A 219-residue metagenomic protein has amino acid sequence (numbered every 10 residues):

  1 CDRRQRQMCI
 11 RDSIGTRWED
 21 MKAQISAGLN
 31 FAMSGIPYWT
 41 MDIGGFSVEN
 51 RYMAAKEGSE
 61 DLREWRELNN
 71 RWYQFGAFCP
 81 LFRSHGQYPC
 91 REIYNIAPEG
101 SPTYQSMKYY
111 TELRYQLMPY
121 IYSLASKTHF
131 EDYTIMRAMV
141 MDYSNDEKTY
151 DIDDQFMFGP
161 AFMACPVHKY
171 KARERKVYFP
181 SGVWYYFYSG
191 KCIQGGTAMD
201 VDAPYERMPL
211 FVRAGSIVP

Functional and structural regions predicted by a protein language model:
C1-I10: Single conserved hydrophobic/aromatic residue that forms the stacking wall/gate of nucleotide- or nucleobase-binding
D2, Y38-M41, Q155: Short glycine- and Lys/Arg-enriched binding-loop motifs that mark or flank ligand-binding interfaces
Q7, P37-Y52, S84-T103: Short acidic (Asp/Glu) and glycine-rich catalytic loops that position anionic groups and cofactors
M8, G15-A23, G58-S59, P98 (+3 more regions): Residue-level signal for well-ordered alpha-helical segments
R11-F82, K108-S126, A172: Catalytic-core region of carbohydrate-active enzymes that cleave or remodel glycosidic bonds
F75, P80-P219: Carbohydrate-binding surfaces of carbohydrate-active enzymes
